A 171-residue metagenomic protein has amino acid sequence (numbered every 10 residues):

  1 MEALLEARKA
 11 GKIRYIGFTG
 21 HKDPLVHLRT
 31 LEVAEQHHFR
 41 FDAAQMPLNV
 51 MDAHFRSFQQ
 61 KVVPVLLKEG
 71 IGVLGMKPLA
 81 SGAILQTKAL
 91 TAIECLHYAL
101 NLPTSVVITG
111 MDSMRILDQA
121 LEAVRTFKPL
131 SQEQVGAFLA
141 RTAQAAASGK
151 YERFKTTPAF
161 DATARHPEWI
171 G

Functional and structural regions predicted by a protein language model:
M1-K61, L67, I71-L74: Glycine/proline-rich, positively charged, aromatic-decorated active-site loop/lid region on the catalytic face
H37, K61-G171: Structured C-terminal cap/extension of enzyme domains
